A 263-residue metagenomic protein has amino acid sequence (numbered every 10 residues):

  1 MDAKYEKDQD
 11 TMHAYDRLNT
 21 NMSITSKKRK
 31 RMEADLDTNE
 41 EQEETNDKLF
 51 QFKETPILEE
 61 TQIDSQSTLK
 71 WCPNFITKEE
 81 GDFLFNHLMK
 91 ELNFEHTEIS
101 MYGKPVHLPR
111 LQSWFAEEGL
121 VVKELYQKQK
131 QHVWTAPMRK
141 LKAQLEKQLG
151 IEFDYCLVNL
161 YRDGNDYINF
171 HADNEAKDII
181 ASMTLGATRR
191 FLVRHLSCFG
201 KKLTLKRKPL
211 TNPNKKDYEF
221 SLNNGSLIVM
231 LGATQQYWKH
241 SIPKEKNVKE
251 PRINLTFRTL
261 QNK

Functional and structural regions predicted by a protein language model:
D2-K263: Non-heme Fe(II) oxygenase metal-center motifs and adjacent flexible, charged/small-residue loops
